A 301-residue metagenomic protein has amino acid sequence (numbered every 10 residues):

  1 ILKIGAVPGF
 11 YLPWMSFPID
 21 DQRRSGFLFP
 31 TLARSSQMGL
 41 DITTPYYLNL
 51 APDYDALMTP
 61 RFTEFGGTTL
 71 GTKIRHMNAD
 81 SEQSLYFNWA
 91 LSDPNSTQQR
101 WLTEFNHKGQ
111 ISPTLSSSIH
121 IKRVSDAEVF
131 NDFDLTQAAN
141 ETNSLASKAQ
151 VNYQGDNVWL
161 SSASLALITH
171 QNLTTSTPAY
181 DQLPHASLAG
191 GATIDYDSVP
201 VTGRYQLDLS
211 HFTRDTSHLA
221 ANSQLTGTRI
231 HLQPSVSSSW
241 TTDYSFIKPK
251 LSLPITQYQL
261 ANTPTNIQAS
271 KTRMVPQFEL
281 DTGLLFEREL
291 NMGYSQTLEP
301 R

Functional and structural regions predicted by a protein language model:
L2-R301: Outer-membrane beta-barrel proteins and related beta-barrel translocases across Gram-negative bacteria
